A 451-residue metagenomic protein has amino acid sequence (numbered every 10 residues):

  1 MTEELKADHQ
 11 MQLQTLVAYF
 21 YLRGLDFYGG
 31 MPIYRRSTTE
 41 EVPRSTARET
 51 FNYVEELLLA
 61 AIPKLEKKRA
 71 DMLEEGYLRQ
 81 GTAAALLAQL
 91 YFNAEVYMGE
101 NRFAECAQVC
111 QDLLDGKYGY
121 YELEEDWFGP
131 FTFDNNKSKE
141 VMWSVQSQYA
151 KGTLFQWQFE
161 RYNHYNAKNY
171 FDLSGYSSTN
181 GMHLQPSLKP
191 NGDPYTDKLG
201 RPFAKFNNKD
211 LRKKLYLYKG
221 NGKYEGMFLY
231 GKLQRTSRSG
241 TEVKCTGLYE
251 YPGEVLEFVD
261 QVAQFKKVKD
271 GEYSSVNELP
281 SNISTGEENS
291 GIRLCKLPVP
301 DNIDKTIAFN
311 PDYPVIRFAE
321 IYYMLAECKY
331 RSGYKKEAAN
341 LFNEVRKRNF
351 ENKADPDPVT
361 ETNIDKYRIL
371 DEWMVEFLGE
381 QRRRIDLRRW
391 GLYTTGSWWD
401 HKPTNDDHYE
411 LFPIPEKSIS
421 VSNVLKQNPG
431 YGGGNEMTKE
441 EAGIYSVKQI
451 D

Functional and structural regions predicted by a protein language model:
M1-Y28, V42-N52, L58-M72, L297-Y313: Conserved, well-structured interaction surfaces
L25-F27, P32, R69, N93-E100 (+1 more regions): Short coil/turn linking the two alpha-helices of tandem helical-hairpin repeats
A47, Y53, G129-T196, G200 (+5 more regions): Long, intrinsically disordered, low-complexity segments
L59, G81-K266: An aromatic- and glycine-enriched ligand-binding surface/loop that stacks and positions planar moieties
K219, K223-N343: C-terminal substrate/ligand-recognition segments
